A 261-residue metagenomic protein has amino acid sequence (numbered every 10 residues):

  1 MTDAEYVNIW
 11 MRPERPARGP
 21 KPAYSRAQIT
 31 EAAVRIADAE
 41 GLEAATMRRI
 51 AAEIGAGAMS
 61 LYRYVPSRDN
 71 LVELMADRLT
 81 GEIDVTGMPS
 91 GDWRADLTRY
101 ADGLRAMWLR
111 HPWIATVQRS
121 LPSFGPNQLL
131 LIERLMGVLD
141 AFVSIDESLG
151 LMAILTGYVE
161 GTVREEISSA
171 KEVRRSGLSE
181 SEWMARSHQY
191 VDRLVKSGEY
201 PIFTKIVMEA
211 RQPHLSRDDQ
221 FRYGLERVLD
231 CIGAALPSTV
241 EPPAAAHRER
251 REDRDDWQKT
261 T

Functional and structural regions predicted by a protein language model:
M1-A23, G198-M208, V240-T261: N-terminal intrinsically disordered/low-complexity leader segments
Q28, A32, I36, E40-N70 (+1 more regions): Helix-turn-helix
Q28-R35, N70-V85, D96-A106, L130-R134: Alpha-helical structural segments
A76, R105-L130, R134, R164-R174 (+1 more regions): Amphipathic alpha-helical segments used for helix-helix packing
V85-L129, I145-S148, M152-L155: Hydrophobic alpha-helical connector segments
L131-R186, A210, I232-A235: Hydrophobic alpha-helical bundle segments that form small-molecule/ligand-binding pockets
E180-H214: C-terminal lobe substrate-recognition/regulatory segment of protein kinase catalytic domains
D218-P242: A hydrophobic membrane-anchoring alpha-helix module
